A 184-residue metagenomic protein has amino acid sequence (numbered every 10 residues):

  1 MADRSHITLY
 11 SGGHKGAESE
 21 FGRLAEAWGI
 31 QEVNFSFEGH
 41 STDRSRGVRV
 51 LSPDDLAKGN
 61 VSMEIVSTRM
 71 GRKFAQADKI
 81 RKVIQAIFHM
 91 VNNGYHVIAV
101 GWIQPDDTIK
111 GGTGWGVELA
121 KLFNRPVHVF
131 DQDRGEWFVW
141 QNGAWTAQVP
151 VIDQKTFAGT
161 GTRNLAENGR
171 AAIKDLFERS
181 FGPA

Functional and structural regions predicted by a protein language model:
A2-A184: Acidic/glycine-enriched connector segments
